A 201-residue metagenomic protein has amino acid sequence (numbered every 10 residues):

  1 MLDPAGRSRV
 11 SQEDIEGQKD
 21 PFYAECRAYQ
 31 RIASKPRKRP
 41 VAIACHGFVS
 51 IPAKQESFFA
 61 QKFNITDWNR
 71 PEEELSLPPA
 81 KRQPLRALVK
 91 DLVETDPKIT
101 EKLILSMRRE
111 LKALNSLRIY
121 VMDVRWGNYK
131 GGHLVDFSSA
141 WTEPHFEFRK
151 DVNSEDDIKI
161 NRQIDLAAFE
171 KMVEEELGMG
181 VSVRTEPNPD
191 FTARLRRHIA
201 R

Functional and structural regions predicted by a protein language model:
L2-S11, E16-K19, Q30-I104: Conserved structural core of kinase catalytic domains
L85-V89, K98-R201: C-lobe/activation-segment region of protein kinase-like
